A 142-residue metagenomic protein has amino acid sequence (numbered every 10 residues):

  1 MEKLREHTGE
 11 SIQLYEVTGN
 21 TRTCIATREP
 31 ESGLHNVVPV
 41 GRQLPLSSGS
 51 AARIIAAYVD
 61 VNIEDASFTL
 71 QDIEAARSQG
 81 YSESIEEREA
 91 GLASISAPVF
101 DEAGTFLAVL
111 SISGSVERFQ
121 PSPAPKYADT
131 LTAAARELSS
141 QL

Functional and structural regions predicted by a protein language model:
M1-E64: Amphipathic alpha-helical effector-binding/dimerization core of metabolite-sensing transcriptional regulators
I12, A97, L110: Conserved GNAT-family N-acetyltransferase fold
G19, E102, S115-E117: Short coil/turn motifs at secondary-structure junctions
C24, S84, S96: Short hydrophobic/aromatic beta-strand element in the GNAT-like acyltransferase core that lines or flanks the acyl-donor
I63-E74, Q79, A90, A108-L142: Juxtadomain coupling helices with adjacent low-complexity linkers
A90-P98: A short beta-strand signature within small-molecule sensing/ligand-binding domains used in signal transduction
F100-F106: Flexible loop/coil segments at beta-strand boundaries within sensory signal-transduction domains
